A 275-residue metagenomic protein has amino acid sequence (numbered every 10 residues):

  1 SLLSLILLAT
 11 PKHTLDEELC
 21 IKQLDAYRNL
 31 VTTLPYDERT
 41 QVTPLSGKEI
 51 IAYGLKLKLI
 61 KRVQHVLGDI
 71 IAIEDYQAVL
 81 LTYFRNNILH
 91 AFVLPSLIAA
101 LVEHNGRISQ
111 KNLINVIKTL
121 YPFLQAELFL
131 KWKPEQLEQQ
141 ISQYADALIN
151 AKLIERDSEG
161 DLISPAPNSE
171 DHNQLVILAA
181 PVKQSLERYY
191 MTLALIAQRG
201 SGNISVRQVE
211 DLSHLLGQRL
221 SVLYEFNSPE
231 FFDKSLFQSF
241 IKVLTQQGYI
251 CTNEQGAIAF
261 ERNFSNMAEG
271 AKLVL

Functional and structural regions predicted by a protein language model:
S1-L275: Membrane-interfacial terminal anchoring regions of lipid-handling membrane enzymes
